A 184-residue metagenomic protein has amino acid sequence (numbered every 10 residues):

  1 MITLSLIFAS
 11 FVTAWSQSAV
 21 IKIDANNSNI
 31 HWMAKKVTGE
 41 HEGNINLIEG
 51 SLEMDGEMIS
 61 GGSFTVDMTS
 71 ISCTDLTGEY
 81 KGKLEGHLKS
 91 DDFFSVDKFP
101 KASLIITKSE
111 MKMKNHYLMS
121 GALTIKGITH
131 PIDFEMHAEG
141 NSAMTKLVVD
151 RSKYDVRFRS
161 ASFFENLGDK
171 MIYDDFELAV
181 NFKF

Functional and structural regions predicted by a protein language model:
I2-F11: Bacterial N-terminal signal peptides
W15-F184: Low-complexity, acidic/polar, glycine-enriched regions of mature
